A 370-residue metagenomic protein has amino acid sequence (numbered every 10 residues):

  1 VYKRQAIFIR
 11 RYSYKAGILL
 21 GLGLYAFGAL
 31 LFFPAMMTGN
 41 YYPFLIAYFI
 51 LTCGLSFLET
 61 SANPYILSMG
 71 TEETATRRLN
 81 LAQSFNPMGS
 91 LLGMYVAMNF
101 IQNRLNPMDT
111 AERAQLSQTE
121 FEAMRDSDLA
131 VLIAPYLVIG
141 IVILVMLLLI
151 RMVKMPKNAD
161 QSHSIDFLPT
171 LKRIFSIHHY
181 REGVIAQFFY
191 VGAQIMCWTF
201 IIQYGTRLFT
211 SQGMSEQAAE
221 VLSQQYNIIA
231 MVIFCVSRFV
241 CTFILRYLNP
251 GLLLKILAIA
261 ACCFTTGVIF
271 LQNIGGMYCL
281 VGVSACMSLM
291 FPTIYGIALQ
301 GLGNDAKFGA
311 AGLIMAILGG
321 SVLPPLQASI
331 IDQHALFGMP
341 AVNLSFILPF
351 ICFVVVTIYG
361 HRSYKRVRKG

Functional and structural regions predicted by a protein language model:
K3-Y14, S237-P250, I331-D332: Helix-to-loop junctions at the C-terminal end of transmembrane segments in multipass secondary transporters
G23-T38, I259-Q272: C-terminal ends and interior cores of transmembrane alpha-helices in multi-pass membrane transporters/permeases
P34, L144-K154, F350-G370: Multi-pass alpha-helical transporter architecture, strongest for 12-TM Major Facilitator/SLC carriers used
Y41-L58, G275-M290: Hydrophobic core of transmembrane alpha-helices in multi-pass small-molecule transporters, especially MFS/SLC-type
L55, T74-T110, A311-P324: Glycine-rich segments within core transmembrane alpha-helices of 12-TM secondary carriers
F57-T71, S288-G303: Intracellular juxtamembrane helix-capping segments at the cytosolic ends of symmetry-related transmembrane helices
G93-R104, I174-I228: Extracytoplasmic gate region of multi-pass secondary transporters
